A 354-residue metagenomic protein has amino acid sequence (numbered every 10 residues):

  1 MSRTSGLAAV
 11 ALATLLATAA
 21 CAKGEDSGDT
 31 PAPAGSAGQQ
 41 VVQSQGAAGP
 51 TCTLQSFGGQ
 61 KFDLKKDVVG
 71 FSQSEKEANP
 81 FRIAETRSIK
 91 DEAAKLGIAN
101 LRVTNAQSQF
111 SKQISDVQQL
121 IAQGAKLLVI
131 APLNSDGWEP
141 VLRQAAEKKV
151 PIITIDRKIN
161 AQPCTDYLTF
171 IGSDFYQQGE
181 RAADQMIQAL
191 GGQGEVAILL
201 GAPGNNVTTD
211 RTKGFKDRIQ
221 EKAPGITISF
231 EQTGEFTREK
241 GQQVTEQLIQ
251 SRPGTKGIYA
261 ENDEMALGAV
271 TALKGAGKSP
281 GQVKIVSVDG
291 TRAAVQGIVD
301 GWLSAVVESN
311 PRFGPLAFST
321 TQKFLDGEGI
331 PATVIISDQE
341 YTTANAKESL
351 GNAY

Functional and structural regions predicted by a protein language model:
S2-T14, A20-Y354: A residue-level marker of the well-folded mature domains of exported/periplasmic proteins
